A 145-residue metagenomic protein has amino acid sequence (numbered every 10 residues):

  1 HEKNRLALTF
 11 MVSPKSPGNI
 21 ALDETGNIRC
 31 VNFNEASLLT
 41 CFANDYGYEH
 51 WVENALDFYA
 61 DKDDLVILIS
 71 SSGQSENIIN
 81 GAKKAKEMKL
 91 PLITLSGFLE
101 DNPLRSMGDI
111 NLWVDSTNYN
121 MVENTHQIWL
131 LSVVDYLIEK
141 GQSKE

Functional and structural regions predicted by a protein language model:
H1-E145: Glycine-rich phosphate-binding loops that contact phosphosugars or nucleotide phosphates
